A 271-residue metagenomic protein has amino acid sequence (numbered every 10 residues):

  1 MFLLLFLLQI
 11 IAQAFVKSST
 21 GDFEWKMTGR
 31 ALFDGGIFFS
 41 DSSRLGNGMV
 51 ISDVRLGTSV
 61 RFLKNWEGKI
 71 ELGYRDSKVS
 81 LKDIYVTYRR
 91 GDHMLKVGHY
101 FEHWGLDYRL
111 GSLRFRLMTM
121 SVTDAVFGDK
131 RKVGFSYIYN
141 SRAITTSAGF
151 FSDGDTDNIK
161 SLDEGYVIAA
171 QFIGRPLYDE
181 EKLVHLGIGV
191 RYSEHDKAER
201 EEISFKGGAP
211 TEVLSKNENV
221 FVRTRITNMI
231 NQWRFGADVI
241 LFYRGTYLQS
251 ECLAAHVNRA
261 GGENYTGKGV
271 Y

Functional and structural regions predicted by a protein language model:
M1-V16: Cleavable N-terminal export/targeting peptides
F2-L3, G269-Y271: Short intrinsically disordered, low-complexity coil segments enriched in acidic
V16-T156, K160-D196, G269: Outer membrane beta-barrel
Y166-T266: Surface-exposed beta-loop-beta
